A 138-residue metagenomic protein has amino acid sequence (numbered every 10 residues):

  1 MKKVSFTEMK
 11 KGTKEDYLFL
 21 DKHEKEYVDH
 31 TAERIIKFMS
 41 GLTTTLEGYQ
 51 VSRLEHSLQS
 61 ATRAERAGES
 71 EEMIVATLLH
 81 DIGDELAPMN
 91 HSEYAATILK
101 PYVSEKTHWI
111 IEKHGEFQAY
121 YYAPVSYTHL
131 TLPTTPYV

Functional and structural regions predicted by a protein language model:
M1-A87: Acidic/His-rich, divalent-metal-binding segments that scaffold phosphate/diphosphate chemistry
S52, P124-S126: Short coil/turn segments at secondary-structure boundaries
S57, A61, S92-Y122: Histidine- and acidic-residue-rich, metal-dependent catalytic cores
A67, E85, M89, P101-E105 (+1 more regions): Residues at alpha-helix boundaries and the short loops/turns that link adjacent helices
H80, H114, H129: Histidine-centered divalent metal-coordination motifs
T128-T134: Conserved small/polar residues in nucleotide/adenosyl-binding loops
